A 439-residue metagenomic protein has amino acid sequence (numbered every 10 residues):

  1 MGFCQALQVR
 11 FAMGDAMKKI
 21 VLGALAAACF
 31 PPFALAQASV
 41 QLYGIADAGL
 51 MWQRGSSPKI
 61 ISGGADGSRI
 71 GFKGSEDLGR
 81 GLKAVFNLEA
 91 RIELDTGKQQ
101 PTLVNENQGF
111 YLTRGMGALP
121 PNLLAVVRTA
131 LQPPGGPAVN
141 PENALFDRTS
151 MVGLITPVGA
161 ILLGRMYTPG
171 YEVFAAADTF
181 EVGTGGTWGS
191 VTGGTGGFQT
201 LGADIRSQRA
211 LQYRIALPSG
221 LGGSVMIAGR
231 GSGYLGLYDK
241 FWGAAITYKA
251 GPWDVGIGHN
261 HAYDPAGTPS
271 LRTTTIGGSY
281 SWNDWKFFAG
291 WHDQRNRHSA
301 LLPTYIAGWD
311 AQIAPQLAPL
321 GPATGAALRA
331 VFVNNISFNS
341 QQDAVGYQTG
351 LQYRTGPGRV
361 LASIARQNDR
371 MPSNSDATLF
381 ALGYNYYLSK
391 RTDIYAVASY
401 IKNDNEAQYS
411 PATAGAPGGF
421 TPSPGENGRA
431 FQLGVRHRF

Functional and structural regions predicted by a protein language model:
A38-I45, G49, K59-R230, T247-G251: Outer membrane beta-barrel
G44-L50, L88-A90, R165, V225-G229 (+6 more regions): Transmembrane beta-barrel strands of outer-membrane/channel proteins
M51-G55, E93-D95, G170, I227-L235 (+6 more regions): Sequence/structural signature of outer-membrane beta-barrel proteins
S56-K59, G136-P137, G197-Q199, R230-G231 (+4 more regions): Extracellular loop and loop/strand-boundary signature of outer-membrane beta-barrel proteins
D66-I70, R148-V152, S207-L211, W242-A244 (+5 more regions): Hydrophobic, lipid-facing positions within transmembrane beta-strands of outer-membrane proteins
L82, G159-I161, S219-V225, P252-I257 (+3 more regions): Repeated loop/turn-to-beta-strand initiation elements of outer-membrane beta-barrel proteins
G243, T247-A381: Detector for outer-membrane/organellar transmembrane beta-barrel domains, recognizing the amphipathic beta-strand
S423-F439: Outer-membrane beta-barrel "beta-signal"
